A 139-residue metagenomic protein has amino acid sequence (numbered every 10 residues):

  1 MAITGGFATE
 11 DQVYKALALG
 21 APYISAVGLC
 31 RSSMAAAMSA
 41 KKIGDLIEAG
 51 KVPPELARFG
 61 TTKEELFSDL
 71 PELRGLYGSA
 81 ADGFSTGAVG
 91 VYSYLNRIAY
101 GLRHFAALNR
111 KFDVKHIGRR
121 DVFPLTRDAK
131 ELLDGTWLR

Functional and structural regions predicted by a protein language model:
M1-T4: Short beta-strand/loop segments at the ligand-binding rim of alpha/beta enzyme cores
A8-R139: Alpha/beta catalytic cores of nucleotide-metabolism and tRNA/nucleoside-modifying enzymes
